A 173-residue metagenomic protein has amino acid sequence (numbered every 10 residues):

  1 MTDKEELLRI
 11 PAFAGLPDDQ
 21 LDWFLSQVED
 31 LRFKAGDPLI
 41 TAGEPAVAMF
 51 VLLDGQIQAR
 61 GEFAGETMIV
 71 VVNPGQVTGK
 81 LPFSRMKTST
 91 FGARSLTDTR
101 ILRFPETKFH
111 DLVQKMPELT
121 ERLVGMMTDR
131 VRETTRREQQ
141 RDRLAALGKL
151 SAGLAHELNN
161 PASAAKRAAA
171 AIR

Functional and structural regions predicted by a protein language model:
M1-A35, P82-F83, D111-K115: Cyclic nucleotide-binding regulatory module and flanking cytosolic helices
A12, D37-T97: Cyclic nucleotide-binding regulatory domains
Q20-W23, S89-T90, T107-E138: A small-molecule sensor/coupling module
D98-F104: A short hydrophobic beta-strand segment most commonly corresponding to one strand of the jelly-roll/cupin
E133-E157: Conserved HAMP-HisKA connector
A162-R173: Histidine phosphotransfer helical core of two-component systems
